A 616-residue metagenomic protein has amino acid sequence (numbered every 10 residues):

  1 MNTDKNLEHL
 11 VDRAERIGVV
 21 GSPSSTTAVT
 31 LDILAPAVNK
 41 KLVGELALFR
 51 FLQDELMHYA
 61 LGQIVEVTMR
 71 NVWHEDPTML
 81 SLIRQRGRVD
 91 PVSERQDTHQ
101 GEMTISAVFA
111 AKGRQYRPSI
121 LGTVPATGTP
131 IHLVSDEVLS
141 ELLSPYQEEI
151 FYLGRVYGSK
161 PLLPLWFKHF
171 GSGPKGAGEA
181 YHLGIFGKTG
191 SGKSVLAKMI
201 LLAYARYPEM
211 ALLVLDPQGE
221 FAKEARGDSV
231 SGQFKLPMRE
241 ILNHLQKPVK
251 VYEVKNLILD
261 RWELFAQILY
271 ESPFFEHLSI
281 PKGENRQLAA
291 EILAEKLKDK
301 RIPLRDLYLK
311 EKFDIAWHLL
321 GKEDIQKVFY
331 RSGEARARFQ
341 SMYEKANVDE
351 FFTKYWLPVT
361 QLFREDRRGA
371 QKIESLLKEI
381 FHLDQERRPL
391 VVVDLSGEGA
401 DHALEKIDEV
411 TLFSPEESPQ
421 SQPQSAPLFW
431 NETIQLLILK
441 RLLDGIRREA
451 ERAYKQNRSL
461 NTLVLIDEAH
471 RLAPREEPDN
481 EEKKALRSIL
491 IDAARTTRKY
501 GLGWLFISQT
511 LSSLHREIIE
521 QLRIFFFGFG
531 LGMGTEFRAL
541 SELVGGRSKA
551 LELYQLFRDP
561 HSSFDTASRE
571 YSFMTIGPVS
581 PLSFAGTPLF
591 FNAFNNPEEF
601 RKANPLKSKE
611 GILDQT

Functional and structural regions predicted by a protein language model:
M1-G184, I200, R458-L460: Basic- and hydrophobic-enriched, low-structure N-terminal and domain-boundary segments that flank ATP-binding catalytic
F109, Q218-A222, G397-A400, H470-R471 (+4 more regions): Conserved nucleotide-binding/hydrolysis micro-motifs of P-loop NTPases
L153-V251, R538, E542, F594-N596 (+2 more regions): Glycine-rich phosphate-binding loop of nucleotide-binding enzymes
L183-G187, L213-D216, L390-D394, N461-E468 (+1 more regions): Extended hydrophobic secondary-structure segments that form protein cores and membrane-embedded regions
L242-K372: Helical/strand "switch-coupling" subdomains that flank nucleotide/phosphate-binding cores, especially in P-loop NTPases
T360-T462, L472-K483: Conserved helicase/translocase P-loop NTPase motor core
A426-L551: Conserved P-loop NTPase motor cores
D565-T616: Conserved P-loop NTPase motor module
